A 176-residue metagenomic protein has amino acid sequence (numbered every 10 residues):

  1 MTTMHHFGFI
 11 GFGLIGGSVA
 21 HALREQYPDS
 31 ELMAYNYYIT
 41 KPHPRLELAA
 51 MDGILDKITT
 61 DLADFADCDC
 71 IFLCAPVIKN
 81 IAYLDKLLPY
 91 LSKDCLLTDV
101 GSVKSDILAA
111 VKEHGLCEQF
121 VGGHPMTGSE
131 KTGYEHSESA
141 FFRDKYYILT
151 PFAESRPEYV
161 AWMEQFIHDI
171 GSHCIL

Functional and structural regions predicted by a protein language model:
M1-F65: NAD(P)+-binding Rossmann beta1-loop-alpha1 motif at the extreme N-terminus of oxidoreductases
H6, D29-E31, Q119, Y146 (+1 more regions): Residues at the starts of beta-strands that form the adenosine-phosphate
M33-Y35, T59, T98, V121 (+2 more regions): Hydrophobic/aromatic beta-strand patches that form the interior of the parallel beta-sheet core in alpha/beta enzyme
L62-L91, C95-L96: Rossmann-like NAD(P)-binding element
A75-P76, G101, P151: Glycine-rich, N-terminal phosphate-binding loop of Rossmann-like dinucleotide-binding domains
K86-E135: Rossmann-like NAD(P)(H) cofactor-binding subdomain of soluble oxidoreductases
F141-L176: Internal alpha-helical scaffold of NAD(P)-dependent oxidoreductase catalytic cores
